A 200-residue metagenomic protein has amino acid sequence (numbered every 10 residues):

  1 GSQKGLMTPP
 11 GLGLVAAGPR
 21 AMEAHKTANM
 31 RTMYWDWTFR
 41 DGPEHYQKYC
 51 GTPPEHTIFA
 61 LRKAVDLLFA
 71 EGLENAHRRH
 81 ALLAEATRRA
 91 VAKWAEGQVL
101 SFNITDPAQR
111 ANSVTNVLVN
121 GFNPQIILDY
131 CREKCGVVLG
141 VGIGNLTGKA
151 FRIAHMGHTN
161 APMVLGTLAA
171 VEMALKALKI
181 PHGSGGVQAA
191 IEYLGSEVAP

Functional and structural regions predicted by a protein language model:
Q3-A90, P200: Active-site C-terminal subdomain of aminotransferase-like
G5-P9, P107-Q109, C131, G144-L146: Solvent-exposed alpha-helices and their adjacent loops that cap or buttress functional pockets in soluble metabolic
L68, V114-N116, R152-G157: Short glycine-rich or small-residue beta-strand-to-loop segments that form or flank ligand, phosphate, metal/Fe-S
G72-R79, A95-D106, G142-G144, L178-A189: Flexible, glycine/charged-enriched surface loops at secondary-structure junctions
N75, A86-N120: Conserved small-domain helix->loop->beta segment predominantly found in fold-type I
F122-D129, A161-G166: Short, conserved charged micro-motifs
E133-L139, M173-L175: A common structural junction motif
N145, K149-P200: PLP-dependent enzyme catalytic core of the Aspartate aminotransferase-like
